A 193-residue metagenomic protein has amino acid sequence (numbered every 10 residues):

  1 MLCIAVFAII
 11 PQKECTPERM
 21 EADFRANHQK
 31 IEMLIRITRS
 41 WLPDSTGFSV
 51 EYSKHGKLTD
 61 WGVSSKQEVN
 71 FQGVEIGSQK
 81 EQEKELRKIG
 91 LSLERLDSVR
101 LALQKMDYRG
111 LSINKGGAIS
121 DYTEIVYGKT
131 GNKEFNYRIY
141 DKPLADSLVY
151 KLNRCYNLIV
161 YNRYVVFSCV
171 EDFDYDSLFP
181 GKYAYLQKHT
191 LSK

Functional and structural regions predicted by a protein language model:
M1-C3: N-terminal Sec-pathway targeting helices
A5-E94: N-terminal export/targeting and maturation segments
R87-K193: Extracytoplasmic electrostatic interaction patches
